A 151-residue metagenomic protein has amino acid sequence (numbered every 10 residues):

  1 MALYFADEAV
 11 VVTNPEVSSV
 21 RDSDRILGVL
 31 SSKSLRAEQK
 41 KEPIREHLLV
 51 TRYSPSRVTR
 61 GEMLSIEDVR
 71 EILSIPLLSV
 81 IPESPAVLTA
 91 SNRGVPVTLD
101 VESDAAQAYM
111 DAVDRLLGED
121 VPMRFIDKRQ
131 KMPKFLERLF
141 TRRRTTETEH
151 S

Functional and structural regions predicted by a protein language model:
M1-P76: Conserved catalytic-core segment of NTP-binding enzymes
S32-L35, S74, E83, D114-P122: Generic secondary-structure signature for well-ordered alpha-helical cores
E38-Q39, P85, F125: Sparse recognition of residues in long alpha-helices and their boundaries
E62, V80, E102-A105: Short amphipathic alpha-helix initiation/capping segments at coil-to-helix junctions
V69-P96, Y109: Beta-strand-loop-alpha "switch" segments that mediate conformational coupling across diverse proteins
R93-S151: NTP-binding/hydrolysis catalytic cores, primarily Walker-type P-loop NTPases
